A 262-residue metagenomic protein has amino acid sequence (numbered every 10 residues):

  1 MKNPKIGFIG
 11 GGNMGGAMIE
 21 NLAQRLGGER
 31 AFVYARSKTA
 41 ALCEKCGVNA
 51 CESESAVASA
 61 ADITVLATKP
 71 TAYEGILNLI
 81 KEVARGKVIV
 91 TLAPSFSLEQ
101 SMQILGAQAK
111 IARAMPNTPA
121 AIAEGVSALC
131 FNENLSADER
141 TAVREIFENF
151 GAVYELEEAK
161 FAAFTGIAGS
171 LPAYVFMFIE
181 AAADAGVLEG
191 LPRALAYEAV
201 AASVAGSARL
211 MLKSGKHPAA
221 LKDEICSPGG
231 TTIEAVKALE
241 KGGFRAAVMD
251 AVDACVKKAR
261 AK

Functional and structural regions predicted by a protein language model:
M1-E52, A58-A60, E124, V187-L188: NAD(P)+-binding Rossmann beta1-loop-alpha1 motif at the extreme N-terminus of oxidoreductases
K2, A201-K262: NAD(P)-dependent Rossmann-like dehydrogenase/reductase catalytic/cofactor-binding core
I9, M115-A120, T165-V175: Glycine/serine-rich anion-binding loops at beta->alpha junctions that coordinate negatively charged ligand groups
M18-E20, C46, E52-L129, E133: Rossmann-like NAD(P)(H) cofactor-binding subdomain of soluble oxidoreductases
V57, Y73, P192-A199, L221 (+1 more regions): Small-residue helix-packing motif on alpha-helices
Q100-K110, V126-F164, V175-K213, K258: Internal alpha-helical scaffold of NAD(P)-dependent oxidoreductase catalytic cores
I111-A112, F161-G166, P218-D223: Short pre-catalytic strand/loop immediately N-terminal to key active-site residues, enriched for Gly-Thr
